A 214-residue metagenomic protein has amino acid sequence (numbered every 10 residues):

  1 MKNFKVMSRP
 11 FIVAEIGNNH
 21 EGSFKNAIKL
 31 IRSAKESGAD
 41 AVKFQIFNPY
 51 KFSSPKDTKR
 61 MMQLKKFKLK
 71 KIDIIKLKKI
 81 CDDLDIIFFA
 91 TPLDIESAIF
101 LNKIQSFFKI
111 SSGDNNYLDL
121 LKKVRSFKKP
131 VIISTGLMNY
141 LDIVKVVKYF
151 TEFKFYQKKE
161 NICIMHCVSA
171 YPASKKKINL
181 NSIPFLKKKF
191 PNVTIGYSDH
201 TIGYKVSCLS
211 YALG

Functional and structural regions predicted by a protein language model:
M1-L213: Catalytic cores and adjacent flexible loops of soluble metabolic enzymes that perform enolate/carbanion chemistry on
